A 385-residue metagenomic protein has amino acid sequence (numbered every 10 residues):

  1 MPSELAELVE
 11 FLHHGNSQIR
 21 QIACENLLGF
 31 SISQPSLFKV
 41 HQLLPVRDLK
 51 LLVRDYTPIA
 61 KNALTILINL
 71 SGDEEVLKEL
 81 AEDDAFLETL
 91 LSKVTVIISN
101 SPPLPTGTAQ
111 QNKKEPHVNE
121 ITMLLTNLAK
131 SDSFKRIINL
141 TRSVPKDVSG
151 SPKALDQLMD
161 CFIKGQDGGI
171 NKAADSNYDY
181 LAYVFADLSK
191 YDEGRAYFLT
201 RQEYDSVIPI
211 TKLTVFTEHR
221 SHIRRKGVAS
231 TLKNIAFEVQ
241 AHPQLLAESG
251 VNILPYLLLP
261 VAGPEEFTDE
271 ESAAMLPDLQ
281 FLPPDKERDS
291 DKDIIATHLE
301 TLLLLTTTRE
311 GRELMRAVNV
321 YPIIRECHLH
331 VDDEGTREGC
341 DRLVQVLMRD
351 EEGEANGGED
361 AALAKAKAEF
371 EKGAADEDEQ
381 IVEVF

Functional and structural regions predicted by a protein language model:
M1-L51, Y56, V251, P260-P264 (+4 more regions): N-terminal "cap/leader" segments of large eukaryotic alpha-helical scaffolds
M1-R47, A60-K61, L70-T89, I97 (+8 more regions): Elongated alpha-helical scaffolds that mediate protein-protein interactions in large eukaryotic proteins, primarily
E7-V9, P45-L52, T89-V94, A154-F162 (+5 more regions): Buried hydrophobic core positions in alpha-solenoid tandem helical repeats
F11-G15, L52-Y56, V94-I98, A109-N112 (+10 more regions): Alpha-solenoid helical repeat architecture
Q18-I22, P58-A60, S101-P103, K113-H117 (+5 more regions): Positions within the helices of HEAT/ARM-like alpha-solenoid repeats
L27-I32, A63-G72, I121-S133, L181-D192 (+3 more regions): Hydrophobic residues within the alpha-helices of tandem HEAT/HEAT-like
V94-K114, K153-S176, V261-D293: Acidic, Ser/Thr- and Gly/Pro-rich intrinsically disordered linkers and low-complexity segments that flank or connect
R201, K212, H219, I223 (+2 more regions): Structured C-terminal portions of repeat-based eukaryotic scaffold domains
